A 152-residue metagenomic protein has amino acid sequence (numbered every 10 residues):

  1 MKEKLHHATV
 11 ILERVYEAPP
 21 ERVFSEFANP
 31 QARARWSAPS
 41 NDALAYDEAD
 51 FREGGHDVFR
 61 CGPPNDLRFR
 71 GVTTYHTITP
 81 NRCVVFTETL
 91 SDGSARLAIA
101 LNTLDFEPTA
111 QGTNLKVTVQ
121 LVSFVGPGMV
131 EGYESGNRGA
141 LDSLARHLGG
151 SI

Functional and structural regions predicted by a protein language model:
M1-A43: Hydrophobic ligand-binding cavity/cleft-lining segments
H7-E13, P20, L44, H56 (+4 more regions): Intrinsic-disorder/low-complexity, polar/charged segments enriched in Ser/Thr/Lys/Arg/Asp/Glu/Gln
I11-L12, Q31-R68: Short beta-edge strand/loop motif at the mouth of beta-sheet-based domains
L12-R14, Y46-A49, G71-T77, A100-P108: Hydrophobic/aromatic beta-strand elements that line small-molecule binding cavities or substrate pockets in beta-rich
P20-E21, D50-R52, H76-C83, D105-N114: A short, structured loop/turn motif at beta-sheet edges
V23, R33, D57, Y75 (+4 more regions): Hydrophobic pocket/interface hotspot
V58-P80, V84-F86: Helix-adjacent hinge/juxtasegments
V85-T87, S91-R138: Beta-strand/loop substructures that line and gate deep hydrophobic ligand-binding cavities in soluble
